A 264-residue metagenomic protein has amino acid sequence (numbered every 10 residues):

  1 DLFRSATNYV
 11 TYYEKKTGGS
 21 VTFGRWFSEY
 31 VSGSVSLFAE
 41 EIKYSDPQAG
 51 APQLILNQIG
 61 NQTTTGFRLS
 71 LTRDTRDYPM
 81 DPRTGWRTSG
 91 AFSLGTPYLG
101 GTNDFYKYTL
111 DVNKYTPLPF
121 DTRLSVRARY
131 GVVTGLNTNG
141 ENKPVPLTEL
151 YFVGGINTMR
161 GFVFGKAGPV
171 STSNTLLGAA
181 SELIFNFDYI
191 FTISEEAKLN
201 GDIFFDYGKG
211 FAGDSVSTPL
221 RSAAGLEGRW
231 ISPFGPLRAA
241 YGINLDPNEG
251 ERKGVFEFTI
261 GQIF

Functional and structural regions predicted by a protein language model:
D1-F3, R68-L118, L199-G201, L226-W230: Surface-exposed extracellular loop regions of Gram-negative outer-membrane beta-barrel proteins
D1-P82, W86-S89, R160-G161, G165-A180 (+4 more regions): Gram-negative/organellar outer-membrane beta-barrel architecture
D1-R4, V35-E41, W86-L94, L110 (+5 more regions): Transmembrane beta-barrel strands of outer-membrane/channel proteins
T7, I42-K43, P97-L99, V132-T138 (+2 more regions): Flexible loop/turn segments at secondary-structure boundaries
T17-R25, F67-R73, K107-T116, T148-V153 (+4 more regions): Feature captures outer-membrane beta-barrel proteins of Gram-negative bacteria and organelles
G24-Y30, R76, P117-D121, T192-E196 (+1 more regions): Outer-membrane beta-barrel channels and translocator barrels
F120-F204, G210-A212: Extracytoplasmic gating/loop element in the C-terminal half of outer-membrane beta-barrel translocons and assembly
F205-S217, F234, F264: C-terminal beta-signal and adjacent terminal beta-strands/loops of Gram-negative outer-membrane beta-barrel proteins
